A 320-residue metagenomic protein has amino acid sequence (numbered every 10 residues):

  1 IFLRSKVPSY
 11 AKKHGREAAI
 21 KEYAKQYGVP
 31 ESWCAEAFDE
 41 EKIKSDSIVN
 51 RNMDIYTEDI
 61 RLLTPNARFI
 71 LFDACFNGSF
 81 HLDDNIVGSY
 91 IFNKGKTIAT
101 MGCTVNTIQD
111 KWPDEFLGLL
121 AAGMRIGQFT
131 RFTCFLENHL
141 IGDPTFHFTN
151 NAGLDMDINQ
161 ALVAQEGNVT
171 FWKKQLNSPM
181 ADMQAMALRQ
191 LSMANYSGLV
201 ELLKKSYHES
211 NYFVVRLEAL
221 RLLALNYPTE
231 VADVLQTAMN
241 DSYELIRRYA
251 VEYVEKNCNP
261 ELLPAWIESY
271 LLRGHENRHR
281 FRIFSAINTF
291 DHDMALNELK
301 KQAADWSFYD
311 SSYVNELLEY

Functional and structural regions predicted by a protein language model:
F2-D114: Catalytic cores of nucleophile-dependent amide-cleaving enzymes
D73-F76, G102-V105, T133, P144 (+7 more regions): Active-site proximal loops enriched in glycine and acidic residues that flank catalytic Cys/His/Asp and coordinate
D84, G88-T97, D114-H139, E230 (+2 more regions): C-terminal, active-site-flanking charged/polar segments
P113-S197, R216-E218: Caspase-like cysteine protease fold
N159-L162, D182-A194, V214-N226, R247-N259 (+2 more regions): Structural detector for internal amphipathic alpha-helices that build alpha-solenoid repeat scaffolds
Q165-Q175, Y196-Y207, P228-M239, N259-L271 (+1 more regions): Amphipathic alpha-helical scaffolding segments comprising HEAT/armadillo-like alpha-solenoid repeats
P179-M180, N211-Y212, S242-Y243, G274-E276 (+1 more regions): Short inter-helical turns and helix N-cap capping residues of alpha-solenoid HEAT/ARM repeat scaffolds
P264, E268, S285-Y320: Long internal repeat-built scaffold domains in very large eukaryotic proteins
